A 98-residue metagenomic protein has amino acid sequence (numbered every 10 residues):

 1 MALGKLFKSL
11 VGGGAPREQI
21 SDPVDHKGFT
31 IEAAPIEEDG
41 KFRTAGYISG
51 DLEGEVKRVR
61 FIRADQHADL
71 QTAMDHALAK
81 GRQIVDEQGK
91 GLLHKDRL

Functional and structural regions predicted by a protein language model:
A2-E53: N-terminal segment of the canonical double-stranded RNA-binding domain
D51-E53, R63-H67, I84: Short, low-complexity, polar/charged sequence segments that are solvent-exposed and flexible
R58-T72: A short, exposed loop/beta-hairpin motif centered on an aromatic-Gly-Thr core
A68-V85: A short, charged, amphipathic alpha-helix used as a generic interaction element across diverse proteins
H94-L98: Intrinsically disordered, low-complexity charged/polar segments
